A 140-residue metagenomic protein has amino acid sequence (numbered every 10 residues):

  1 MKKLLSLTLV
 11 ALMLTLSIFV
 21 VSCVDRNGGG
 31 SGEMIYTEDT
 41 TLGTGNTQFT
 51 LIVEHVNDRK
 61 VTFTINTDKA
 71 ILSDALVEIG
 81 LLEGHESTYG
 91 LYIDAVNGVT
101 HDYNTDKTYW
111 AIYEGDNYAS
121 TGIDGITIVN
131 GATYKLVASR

Functional and structural regions predicted by a protein language model:
K2-L12, L16-R140: Ubiquitin-like/PB1-type beta-grasp interaction modules and other compact soluble beta-rich domains
